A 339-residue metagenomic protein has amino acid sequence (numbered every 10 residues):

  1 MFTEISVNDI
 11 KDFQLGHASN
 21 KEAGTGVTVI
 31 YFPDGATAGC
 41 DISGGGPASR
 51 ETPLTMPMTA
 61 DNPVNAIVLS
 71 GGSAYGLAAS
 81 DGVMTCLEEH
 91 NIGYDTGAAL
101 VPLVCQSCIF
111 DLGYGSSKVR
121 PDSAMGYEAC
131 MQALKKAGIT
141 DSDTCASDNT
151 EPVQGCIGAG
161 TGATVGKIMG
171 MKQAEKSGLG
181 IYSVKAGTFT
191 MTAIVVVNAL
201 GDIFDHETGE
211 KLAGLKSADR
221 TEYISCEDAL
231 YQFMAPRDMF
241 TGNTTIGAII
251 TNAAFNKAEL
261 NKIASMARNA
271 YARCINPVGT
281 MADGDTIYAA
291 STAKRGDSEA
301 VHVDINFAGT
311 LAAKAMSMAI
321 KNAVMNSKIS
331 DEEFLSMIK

Functional and structural regions predicted by a protein language model:
M1-K339: Alpha/propeptide regions of enzymes that mature by internal proteolysis
